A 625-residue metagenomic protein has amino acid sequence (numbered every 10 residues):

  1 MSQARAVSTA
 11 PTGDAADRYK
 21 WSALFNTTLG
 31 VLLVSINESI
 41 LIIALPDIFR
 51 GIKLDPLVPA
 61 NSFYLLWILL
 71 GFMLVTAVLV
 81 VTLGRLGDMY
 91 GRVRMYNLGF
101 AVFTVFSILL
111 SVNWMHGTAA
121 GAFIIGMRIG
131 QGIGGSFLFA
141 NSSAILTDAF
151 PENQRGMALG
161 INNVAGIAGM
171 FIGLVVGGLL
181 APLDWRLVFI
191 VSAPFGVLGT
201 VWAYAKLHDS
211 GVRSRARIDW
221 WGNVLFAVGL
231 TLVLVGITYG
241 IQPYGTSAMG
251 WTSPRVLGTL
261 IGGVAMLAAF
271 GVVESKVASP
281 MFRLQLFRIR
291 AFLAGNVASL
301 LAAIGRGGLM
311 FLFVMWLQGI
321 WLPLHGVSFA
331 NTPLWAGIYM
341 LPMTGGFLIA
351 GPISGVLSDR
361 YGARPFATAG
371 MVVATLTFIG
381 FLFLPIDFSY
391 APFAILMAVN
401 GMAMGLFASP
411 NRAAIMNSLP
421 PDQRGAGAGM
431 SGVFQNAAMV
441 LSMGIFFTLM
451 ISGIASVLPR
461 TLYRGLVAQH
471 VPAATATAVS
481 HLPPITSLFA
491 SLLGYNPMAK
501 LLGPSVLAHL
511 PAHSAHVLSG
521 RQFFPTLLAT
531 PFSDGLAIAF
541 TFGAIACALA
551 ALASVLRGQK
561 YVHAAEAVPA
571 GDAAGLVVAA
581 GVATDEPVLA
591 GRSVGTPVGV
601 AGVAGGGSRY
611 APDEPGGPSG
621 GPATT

Functional and structural regions predicted by a protein language model:
M1-S35, A291, D359, M371 (+1 more regions): Transmembrane-helix exit segments and adjacent C-terminal regions of multi-pass membrane proteins
S2-Y204, S354, F381-L382, F393: Transmembrane-helix bundle of Major Facilitator Superfamily
L24-I36, I40-M73, P254-G258, M266 (+4 more regions): Transmembrane core module of solute transporters
N26, L33, V102, L109 (+18 more regions): Hydrophobic residues within membrane-embedded alpha-helical segments of Major Facilitator Superfamily
V31, L69, M73, L159-I167 (+6 more regions): Small-residue-rich transmembrane alpha-helices and their cytosolic helix-loop interfaces in multi-pass secondary
I48-F49, L86-G87, V176-P182, I237 (+4 more regions): Interfacial helix-cap and linker-helix signal at transmembrane-aqueous boundaries of multi-pass secondary transporters
L79, G91-F100, S107-L110, W114-F123 (+6 more regions): C-terminal module of multi-pass small-molecule transporters
P182-V297, G305, G616-T625: Hydrophobic transmembrane-helix bundles of small-molecule transporters
